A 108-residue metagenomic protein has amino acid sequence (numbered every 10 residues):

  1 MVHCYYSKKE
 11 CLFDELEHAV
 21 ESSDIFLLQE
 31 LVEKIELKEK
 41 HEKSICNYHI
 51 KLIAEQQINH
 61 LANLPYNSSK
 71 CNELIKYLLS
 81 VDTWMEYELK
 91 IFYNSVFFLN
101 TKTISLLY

Functional and structural regions predicted by a protein language model:
M1-L12: Basic, Lys/Arg-rich alpha-helical nucleic-acid-recognition elements, primarily the DNA-binding modules of transcription
L12-E15, E88: TPR repeat positional signature
D14-H18, N59-A62: Charged, low-complexity surface segments at secondary-structure and domain boundaries
E15-E30: Alpha-helical segment of the N-proximal tetratricopeptide repeat
K38-Y108: Conserved binding/catalytic microenvironments
